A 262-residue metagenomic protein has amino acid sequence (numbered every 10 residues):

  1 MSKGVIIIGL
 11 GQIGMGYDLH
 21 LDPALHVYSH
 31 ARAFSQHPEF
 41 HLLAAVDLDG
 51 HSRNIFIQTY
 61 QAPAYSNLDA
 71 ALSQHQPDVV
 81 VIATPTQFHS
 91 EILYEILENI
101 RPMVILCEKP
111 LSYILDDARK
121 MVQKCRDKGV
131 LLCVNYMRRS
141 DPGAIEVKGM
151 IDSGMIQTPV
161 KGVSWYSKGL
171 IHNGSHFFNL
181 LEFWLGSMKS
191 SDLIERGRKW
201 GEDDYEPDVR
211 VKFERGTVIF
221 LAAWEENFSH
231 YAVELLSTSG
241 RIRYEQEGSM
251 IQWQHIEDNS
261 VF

Functional and structural regions predicted by a protein language model:
M1-T59, E182: N-terminal Rossmann-like dinucleotide-binding module
I7, E234-F262: C-terminal glycine/acidic-rich active-site capping loop/insertion
A45, V80, I105, G162: Receiver (REC) domain switch-region micro-motif
R53, M121, V147: Aromatic/hydrophobic pocket-lining residues that form π-stacking "cages" and hydrophobic walls in ligand
P63-L68: Short acidic-hydrophobic, aromatic-tinged amphipathic segments that line or gate anion-handling sites
D78-V79, P85-T86, S90-R139: Beta-strand-loop-alpha-helix segment that lines the small-molecule cofactor/substrate pocket of alpha/beta enzymes
P142-K161: Rossmann-like NAD(P)H-binding beta-loop-alpha module
T158-E234, E247-G248: Rossmann-like dinucleotide-binding domain that binds NAD(P)(H)
